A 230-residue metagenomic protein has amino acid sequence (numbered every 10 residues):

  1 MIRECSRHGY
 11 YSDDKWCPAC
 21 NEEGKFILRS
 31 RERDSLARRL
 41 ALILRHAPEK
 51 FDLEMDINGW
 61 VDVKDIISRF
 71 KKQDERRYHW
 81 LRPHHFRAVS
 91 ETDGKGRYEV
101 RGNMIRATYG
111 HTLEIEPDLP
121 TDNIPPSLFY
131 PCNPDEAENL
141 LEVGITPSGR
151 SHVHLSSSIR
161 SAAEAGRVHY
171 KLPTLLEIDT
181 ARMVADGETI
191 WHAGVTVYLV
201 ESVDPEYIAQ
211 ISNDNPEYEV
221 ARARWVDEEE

Functional and structural regions predicted by a protein language model:
M1-E230: Eukaryotic, polar/proline-rich low-complexity intrinsically disordered regions
